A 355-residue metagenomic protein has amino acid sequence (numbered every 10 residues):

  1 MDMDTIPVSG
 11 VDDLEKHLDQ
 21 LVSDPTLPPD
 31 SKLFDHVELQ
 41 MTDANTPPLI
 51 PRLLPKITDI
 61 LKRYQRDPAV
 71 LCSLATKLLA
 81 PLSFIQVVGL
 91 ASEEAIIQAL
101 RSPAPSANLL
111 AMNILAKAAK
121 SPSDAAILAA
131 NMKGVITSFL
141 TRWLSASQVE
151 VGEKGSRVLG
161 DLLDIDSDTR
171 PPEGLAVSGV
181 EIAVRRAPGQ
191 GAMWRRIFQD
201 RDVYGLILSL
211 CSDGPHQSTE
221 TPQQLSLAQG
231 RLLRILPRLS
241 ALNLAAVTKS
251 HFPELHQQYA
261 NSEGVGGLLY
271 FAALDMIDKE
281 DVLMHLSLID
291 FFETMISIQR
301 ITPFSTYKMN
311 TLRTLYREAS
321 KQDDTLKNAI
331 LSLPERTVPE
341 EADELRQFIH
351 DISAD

Functional and structural regions predicted by a protein language model:
M1-S31, P253-D355: Long C-terminal extensions of eukaryotic subunits of large macromolecular complexes
G10-E15, T46-I57, V88-I96, I127-T137 (+4 more regions): Core helices of alpha-solenoid repeat scaffolds
L18-T26, L54-R66, E93-P105, T137-S145 (+3 more regions): HEAT/HEAT-like alpha-solenoid repeats
D30-M41, V70-L82, N108-A119, G152-G160 (+2 more regions): Amphipathic alpha-helical elements of HEAT/ARM-like alpha-solenoid repeat scaffolds that form extended
Q40-A44, I60, Y64, L78-I85 (+8 more regions): Residue-level signature of the C-terminal ends
N45-I50, L82-L90, K120-M132, T141 (+5 more regions): Flexible loop/turn segments at the boundaries of HEAT repeats in alpha-solenoid HEAT proteins
D59-L175: Fungal eukaryote-biased detector of long internal structured cores
E153, E181-T311: Charge-biased low-complexity scaffold regions
